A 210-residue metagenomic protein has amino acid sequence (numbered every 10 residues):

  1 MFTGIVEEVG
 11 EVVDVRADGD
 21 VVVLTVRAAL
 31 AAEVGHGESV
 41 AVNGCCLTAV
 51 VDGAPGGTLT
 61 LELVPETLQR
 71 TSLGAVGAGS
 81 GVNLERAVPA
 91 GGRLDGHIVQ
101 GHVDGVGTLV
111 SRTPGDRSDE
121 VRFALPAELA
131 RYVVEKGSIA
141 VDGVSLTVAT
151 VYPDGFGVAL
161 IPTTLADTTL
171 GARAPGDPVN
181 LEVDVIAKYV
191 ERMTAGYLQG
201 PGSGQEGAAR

Functional and structural regions predicted by a protein language model:
M1-R210: Conserved loop->alpha-helix
